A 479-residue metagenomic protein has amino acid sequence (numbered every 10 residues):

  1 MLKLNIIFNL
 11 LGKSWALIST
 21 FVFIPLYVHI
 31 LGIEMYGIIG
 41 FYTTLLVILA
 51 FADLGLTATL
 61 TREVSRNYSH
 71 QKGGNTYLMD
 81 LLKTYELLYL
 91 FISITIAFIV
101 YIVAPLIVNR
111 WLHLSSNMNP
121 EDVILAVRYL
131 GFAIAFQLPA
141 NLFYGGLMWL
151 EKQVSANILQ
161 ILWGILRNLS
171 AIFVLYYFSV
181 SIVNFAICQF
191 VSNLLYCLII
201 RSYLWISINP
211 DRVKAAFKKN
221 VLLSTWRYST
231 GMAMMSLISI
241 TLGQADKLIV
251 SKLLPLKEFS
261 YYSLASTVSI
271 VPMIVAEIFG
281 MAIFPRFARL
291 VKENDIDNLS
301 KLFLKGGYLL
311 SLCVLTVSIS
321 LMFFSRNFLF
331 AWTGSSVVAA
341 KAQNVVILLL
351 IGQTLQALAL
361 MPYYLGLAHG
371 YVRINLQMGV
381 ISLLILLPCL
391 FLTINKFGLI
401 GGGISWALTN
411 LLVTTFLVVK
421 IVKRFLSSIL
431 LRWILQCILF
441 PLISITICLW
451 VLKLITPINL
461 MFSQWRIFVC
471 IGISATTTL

Functional and structural regions predicted by a protein language model:
M1-F21, T76-L87, D122-I124, L204 (+2 more regions): N-terminal membrane topogenesis motif
L2, I182-A186, I200-G243, R286 (+2 more regions): Interhelical loop/hinge segments that connect adjacent transmembrane helices in multipass membrane
L2-N5, A135-L162, V183, L204 (+2 more regions): Membrane-interface junctions at transmembrane-helix termini in multi-pass inner-membrane proteins
L2-R66, S93, A97-Y101, A133 (+4 more regions): Signature of the first transmembrane helix
K13, N157-S207, Y228, V380-I385 (+3 more regions): Hydrophobic alpha-helical transmembrane segments
F23-I24, L54-H70, W149, I208-N209 (+3 more regions): Helix-loop junctions and terminal segments of transmembrane helices in multi-pass membrane transport/translocation
L106-Y129, M322-Q353, M461-F462: Interfacial segments at transmembrane-helix termini and the short loops linking adjacent helices
R128, S382, R432-L479: Transmembrane alpha-helical segments of multi-pass transport proteins
